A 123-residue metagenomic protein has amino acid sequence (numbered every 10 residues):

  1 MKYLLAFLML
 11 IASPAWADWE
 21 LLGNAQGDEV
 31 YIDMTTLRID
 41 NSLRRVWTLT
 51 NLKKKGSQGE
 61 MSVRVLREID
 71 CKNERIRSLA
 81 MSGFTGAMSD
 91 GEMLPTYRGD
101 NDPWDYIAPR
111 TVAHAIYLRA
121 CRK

Functional and structural regions predicted by a protein language model:
Y3-S13: Sec-dependent N-terminal signal peptides
P14-V65, D70-K123: N-terminal secretory-pathway/extracellular module detecting exported/lumenal segments and adjacent signal-anchor/first
